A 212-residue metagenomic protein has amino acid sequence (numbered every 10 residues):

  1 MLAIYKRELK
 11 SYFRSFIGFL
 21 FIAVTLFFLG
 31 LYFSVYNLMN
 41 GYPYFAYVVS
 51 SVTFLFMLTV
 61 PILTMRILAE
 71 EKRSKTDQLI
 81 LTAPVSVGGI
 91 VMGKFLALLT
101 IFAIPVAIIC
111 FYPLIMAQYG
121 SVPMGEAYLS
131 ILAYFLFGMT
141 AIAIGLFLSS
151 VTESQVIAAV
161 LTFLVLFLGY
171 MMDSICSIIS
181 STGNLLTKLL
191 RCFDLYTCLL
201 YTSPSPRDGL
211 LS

Functional and structural regions predicted by a protein language model:
M1-G18: Aromatic- and glycine-rich beta-strand/loop motifs that create alpha-glucan
K10, R14, E70, G88-P105 (+1 more regions): Alpha-helical transmembrane segments of multi-pass membrane proteins
F16-V35, S51-L63, L164-L168: Hydrophobic alpha-helical transmembrane segments of multi-pass membrane transport/permease proteins
L29-Y36, F45-V48, L55, A97-A158 (+1 more regions): Secretory targeting signals
Y32-V35, T152-L199: Transmembrane helix segments
Y44-F45, L63-L81, F95: Transmembrane helix boundary and interhelical loop/hinge segments in multi-pass membrane proteins
Y201-P204, D208-L211: Single conserved hydrophobic/aromatic residue that forms the stacking wall/gate of nucleotide- or nucleobase-binding
